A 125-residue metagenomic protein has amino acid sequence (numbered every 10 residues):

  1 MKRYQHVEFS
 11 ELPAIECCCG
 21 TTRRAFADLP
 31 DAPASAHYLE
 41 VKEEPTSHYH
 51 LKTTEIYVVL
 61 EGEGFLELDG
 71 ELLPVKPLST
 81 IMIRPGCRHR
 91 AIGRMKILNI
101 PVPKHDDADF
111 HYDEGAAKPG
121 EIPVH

Functional and structural regions predicted by a protein language model:
M1-S35, E114-H125: A short, N-terminal "cap"/entry segment at the start of jelly-roll beta-barrel domains of the cupin/DSBH fold
C18, L29-P33, L51, V75 (+1 more regions): A generic fold-level signal
S35-L51: Conserved short histidine dyad/triad with adjacent acidic residue
H37, L60-E61, K76-P77: A cytosolic small-molecule/anion-sensing beta-strand core signal
E43, K52-G64, D69: Glycine- and acidic-residue-biased ligand/ion/polar-headgroup-sensing regions
G70-G86: Short acidic-glycine-tyrosine-enriched beta hairpin
P85-F110: Ligand-binding loop in jelly-roll beta-barrel domains
